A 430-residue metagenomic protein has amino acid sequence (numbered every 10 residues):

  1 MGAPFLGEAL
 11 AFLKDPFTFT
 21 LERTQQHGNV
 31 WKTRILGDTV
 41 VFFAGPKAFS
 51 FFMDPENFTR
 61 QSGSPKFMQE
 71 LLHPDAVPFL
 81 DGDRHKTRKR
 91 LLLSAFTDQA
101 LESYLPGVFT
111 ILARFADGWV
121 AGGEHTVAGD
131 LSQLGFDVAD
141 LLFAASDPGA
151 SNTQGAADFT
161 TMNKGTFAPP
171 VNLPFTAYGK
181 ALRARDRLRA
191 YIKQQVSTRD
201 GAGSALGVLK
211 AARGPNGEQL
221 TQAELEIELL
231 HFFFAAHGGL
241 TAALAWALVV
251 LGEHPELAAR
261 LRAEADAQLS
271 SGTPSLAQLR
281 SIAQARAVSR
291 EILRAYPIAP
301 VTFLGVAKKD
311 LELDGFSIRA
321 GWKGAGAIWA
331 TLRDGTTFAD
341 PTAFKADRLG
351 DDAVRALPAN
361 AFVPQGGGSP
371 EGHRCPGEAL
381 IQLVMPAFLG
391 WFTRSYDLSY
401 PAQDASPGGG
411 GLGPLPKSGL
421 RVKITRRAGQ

Functional and structural regions predicted by a protein language model:
M1, V250-A299, R319-W322, A339 (+1 more regions): Cytochrome P450 I-helix active-site segment
M1-L21, W31, D38-T39, K47-S50 (+6 more regions): Cytochrome P450 catalytic-domain helical core, especially the substrate-recognition surface and oxygen-activation
A9-G28, S271-D314, V363: Conserved cytochrome P450 K-helix E-x-x-R motif and the immediately C-terminal K′/meander segment
T24, L112, G155-D158, M162 (+3 more regions): Cytochrome P450 proximal C-terminal region
G45, A236, G321: Short, conserved phosphate/pyrophosphate- and ester-handling motifs at nucleotide-, phospho-/glycolipid
T87, T273-A277, T337, G350-G390 (+1 more regions): Cytochrome P450 heme-thiolate "Cys pocket" and heme-binding signature region
H237-E264, P376-Y396: Cytochrome P450 catalytic-core helices
G326-V354: Conserved cytochrome P450 K-helix/beta-meander segment immediately N-terminal to the heme-binding cysteine loop
